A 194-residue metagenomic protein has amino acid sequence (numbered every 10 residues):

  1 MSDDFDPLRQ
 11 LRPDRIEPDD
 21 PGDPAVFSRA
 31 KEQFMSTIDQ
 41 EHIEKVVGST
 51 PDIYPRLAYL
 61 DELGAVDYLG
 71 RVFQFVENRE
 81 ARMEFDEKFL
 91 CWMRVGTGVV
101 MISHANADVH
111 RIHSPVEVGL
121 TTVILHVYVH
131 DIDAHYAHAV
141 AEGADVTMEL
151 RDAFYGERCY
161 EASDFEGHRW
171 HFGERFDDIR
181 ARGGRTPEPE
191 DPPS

Functional and structural regions predicted by a protein language model:
M1-P21: Short, charge-enriched, intrinsically disordered boundary segments that mark the beginning of a structured element
L8-D14, Q33, T37, E41 (+1 more regions): Short, leucine/isoleucine-rich alpha-helical interaction segments at C-terminal helix-coil junctions
P18-K45: Positively biased amphipathic helices and basic secretion/translocation or surface-docking motifs that either flank
I43-R56, V66-D67, F73-V127, Y136-S163 (+1 more regions): Vicinal oxygen chelate
